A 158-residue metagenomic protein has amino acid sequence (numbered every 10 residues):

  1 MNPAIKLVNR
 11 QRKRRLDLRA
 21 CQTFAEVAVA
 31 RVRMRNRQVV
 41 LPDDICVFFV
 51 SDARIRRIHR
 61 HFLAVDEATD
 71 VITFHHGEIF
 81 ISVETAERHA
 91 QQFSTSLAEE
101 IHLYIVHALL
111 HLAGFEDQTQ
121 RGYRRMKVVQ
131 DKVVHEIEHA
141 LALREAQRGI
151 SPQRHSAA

Functional and structural regions predicted by a protein language model:
M1-H102, L110-A158: An acidic/histidine-cluster motif and surrounding catalytic segment that typifies divalent-metal-assisted enzyme active
